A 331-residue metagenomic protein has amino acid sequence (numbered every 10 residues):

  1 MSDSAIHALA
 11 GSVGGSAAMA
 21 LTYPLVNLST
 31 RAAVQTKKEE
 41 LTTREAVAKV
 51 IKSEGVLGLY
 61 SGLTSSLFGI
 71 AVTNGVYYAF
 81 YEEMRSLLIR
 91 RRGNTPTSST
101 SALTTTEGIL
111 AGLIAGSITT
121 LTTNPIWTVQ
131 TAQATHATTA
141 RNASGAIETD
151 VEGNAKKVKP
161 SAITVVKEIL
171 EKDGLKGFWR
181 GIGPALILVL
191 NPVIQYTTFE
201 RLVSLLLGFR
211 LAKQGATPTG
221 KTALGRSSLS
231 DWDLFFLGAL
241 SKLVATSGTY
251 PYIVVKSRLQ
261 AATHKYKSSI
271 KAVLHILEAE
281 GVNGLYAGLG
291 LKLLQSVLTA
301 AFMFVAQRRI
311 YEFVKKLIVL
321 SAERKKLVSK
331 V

Functional and structural regions predicted by a protein language model:
M1-V331: Matrix-facing interhelical linker segments
